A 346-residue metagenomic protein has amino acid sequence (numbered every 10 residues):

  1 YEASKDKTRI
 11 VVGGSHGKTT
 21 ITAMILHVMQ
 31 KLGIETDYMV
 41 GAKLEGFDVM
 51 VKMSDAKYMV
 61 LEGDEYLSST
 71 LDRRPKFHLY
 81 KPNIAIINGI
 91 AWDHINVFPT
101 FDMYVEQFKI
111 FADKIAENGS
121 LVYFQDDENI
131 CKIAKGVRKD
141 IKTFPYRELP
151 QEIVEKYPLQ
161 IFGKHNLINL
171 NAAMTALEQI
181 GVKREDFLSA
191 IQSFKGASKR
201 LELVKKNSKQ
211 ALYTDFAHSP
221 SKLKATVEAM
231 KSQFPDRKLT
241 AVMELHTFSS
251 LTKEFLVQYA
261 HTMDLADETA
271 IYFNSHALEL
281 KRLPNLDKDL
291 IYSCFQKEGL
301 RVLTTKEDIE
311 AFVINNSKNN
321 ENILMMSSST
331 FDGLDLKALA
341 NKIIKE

Functional and structural regions predicted by a protein language model:
Y1-Y123, N129-R138, N171-T175, F234: Phosphate-binding loop of NTP-binding sites
T20, H165-I168, H218, L286: A generic structural signal for residues located within well-ordered alpha-helices of large catalytic or ligand-binding
H78-W92, I161-G196: A conserved, hydrophobic alpha-helical segment in the catalytic core of large ATP/adenylate-utilizing enzymes
K109, V137-D140, A172-E346: ATP-dependent carboxylate-amine ligase
Q125-N129, P145-L149: Short, polar loop motifs at secondary-structure junctions
G136-R147, V154-L159, E298-L300: Active-site regions of enzymes building and remodeling cell-envelope glycoconjugates
R147-P150, G163, V182, T262: Active-site glycine/GP-rich loop and adjacent strand/helix microenvironment that borders small-molecule binding pockets
Y157-G163, Q210-T214: Short pre-catalytic strand/loop immediately N-terminal to key active-site residues, enriched for Gly-Thr
